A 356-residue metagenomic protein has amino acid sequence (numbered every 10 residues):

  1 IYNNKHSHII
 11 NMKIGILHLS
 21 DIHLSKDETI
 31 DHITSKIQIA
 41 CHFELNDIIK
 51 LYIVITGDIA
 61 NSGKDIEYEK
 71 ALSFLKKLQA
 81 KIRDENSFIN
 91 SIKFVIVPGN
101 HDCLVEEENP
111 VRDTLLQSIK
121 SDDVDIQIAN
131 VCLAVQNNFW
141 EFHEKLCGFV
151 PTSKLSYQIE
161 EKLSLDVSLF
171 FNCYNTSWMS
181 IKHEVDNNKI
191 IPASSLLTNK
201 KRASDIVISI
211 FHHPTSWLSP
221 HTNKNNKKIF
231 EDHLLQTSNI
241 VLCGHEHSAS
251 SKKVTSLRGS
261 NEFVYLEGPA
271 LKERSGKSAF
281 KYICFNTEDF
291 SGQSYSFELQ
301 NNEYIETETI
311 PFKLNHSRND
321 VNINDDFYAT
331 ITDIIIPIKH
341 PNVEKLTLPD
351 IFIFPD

Functional and structural regions predicted by a protein language model:
N4-F94, L104-V105, S195-S204: N-terminal active-site segment of His-dependent metallophosphoesterases
H18-S20, Y52-D58, F88, K93-N100 (+3 more regions): Active-site neighborhood of phospho(di)ester-bond hydrolases with catalytic His/Asp-centered motifs
H23-E28, A60-K64, I96-V111, S180-I181 (+3 more regions): Active-site environment of divalent metal-dependent phosphoester hydrolases
L72-N188: Extended active-site neighborhood of metal-dependent phosphoesterases/phosphodiesterases
D166, S216-D289: Conserved beta-sheet core of the metallophosphoesterase superfamily
T176-I240, S251: Active-site-proximal segments of metal-dependent phosphoesterases and phosphodiesterases across multiple
C284-A329: A short C-terminal boundary segment appended to hydrolase-like catalytic domains
K313-D356: Charged, amphipathic alpha-helical interface modules that flank catalytic cores or transmembrane segments and mediate
